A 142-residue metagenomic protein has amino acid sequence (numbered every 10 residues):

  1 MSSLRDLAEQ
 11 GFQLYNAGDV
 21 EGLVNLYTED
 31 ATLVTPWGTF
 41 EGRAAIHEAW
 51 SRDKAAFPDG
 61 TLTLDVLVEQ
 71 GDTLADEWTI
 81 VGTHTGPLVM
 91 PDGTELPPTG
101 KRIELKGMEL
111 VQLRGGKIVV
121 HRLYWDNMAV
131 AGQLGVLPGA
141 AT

Functional and structural regions predicted by a protein language model:
M1-T142: C-terminal and inter-domain tail/linker signature
